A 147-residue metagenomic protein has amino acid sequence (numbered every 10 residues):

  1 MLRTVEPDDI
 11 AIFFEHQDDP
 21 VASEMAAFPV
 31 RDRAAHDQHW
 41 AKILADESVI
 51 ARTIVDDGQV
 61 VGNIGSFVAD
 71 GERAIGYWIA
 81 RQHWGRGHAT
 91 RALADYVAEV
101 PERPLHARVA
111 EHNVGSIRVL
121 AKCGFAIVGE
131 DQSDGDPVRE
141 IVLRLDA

Functional and structural regions predicted by a protein language model:
M1-V21, M25, A51-A147: Acyl-donor (CoA/ACP) binding surface of acyl/acetyltransferases
V21-A41: Conserved GNAT-fold acetyl-CoA-binding loop/helix
K42-S48: Short loop/turn motifs at secondary-structure junctions and domain boundaries
